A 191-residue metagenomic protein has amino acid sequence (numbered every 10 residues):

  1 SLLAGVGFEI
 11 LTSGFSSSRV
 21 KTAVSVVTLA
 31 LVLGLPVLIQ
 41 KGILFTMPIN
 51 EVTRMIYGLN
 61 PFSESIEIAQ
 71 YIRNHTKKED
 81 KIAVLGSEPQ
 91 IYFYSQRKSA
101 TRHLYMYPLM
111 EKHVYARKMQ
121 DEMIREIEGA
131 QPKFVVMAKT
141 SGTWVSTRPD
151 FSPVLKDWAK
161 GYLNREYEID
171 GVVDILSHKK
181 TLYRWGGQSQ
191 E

Functional and structural regions predicted by a protein language model:
S1-L3, K21, V26, A30: Small-residue packing motifs within transmembrane alpha-helices
S1-R19: Hydrophobic/aromatic-rich transmembrane helices and adjacent perimembrane loops
S16-A23, E79: Structural motif marking the loop-to-transmembrane transition
S25-Q190: Extracytoplasmic
